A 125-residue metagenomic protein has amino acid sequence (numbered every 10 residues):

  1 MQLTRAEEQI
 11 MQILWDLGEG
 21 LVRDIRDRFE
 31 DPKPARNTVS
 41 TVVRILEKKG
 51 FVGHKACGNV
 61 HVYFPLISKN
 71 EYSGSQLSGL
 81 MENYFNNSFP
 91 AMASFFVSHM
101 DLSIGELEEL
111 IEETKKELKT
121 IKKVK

Functional and structural regions predicted by a protein language model:
M1-I13: Short alpha-helical segments that sit at the start of domains
L3-A6, C57-Q76: Short, cationic-aromatic polyanion-contact patches
L14-G18, I67: Short helix-capping/hinge SLiMs at alpha-helix to coil transitions
G20-R28: Short acidic, hydrophobic short linear motifs in intrinsically disordered regions
S40-R44: Short, hydrophobic-biased segments on the C-terminal half of alpha helices that form "recognition helices"
E47-K55: A short, conserved structural fragment
S68-A93: Conserved segment of winged-helix/HTH DNA-binding domains
S75, S98-K125: C-terminal regulatory/oligomerization modules of transcriptional regulators
